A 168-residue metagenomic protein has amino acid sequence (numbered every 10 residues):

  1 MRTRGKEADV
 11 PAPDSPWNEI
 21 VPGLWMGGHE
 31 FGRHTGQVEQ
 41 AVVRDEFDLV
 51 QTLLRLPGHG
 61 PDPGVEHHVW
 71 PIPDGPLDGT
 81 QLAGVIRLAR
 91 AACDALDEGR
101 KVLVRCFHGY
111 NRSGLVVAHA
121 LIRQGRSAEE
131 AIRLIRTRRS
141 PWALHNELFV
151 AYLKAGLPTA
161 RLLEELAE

Functional and structural regions predicted by a protein language model:
M1, R55, P158: Residue-level marker of positions within ordered structural domains that often coincide with functionally constrained
M1-V10: N-terminal glycine-/charge-rich "phosphate-binding" loop or analogous flexible N-terminal tail
D9-K101, I122-K154: Cysteine-based protein phosphatase catalytic domain of the PTP/DSP
G99-A118, I122: A phosphate-binding catalytic loop at a beta-strand-loop-alpha-helix junction that coordinates phosphoryl groups
G114, L153-G156: Generic alpha-helical secondary structure signal
P158-E168: C-terminal domain-closing interface element
